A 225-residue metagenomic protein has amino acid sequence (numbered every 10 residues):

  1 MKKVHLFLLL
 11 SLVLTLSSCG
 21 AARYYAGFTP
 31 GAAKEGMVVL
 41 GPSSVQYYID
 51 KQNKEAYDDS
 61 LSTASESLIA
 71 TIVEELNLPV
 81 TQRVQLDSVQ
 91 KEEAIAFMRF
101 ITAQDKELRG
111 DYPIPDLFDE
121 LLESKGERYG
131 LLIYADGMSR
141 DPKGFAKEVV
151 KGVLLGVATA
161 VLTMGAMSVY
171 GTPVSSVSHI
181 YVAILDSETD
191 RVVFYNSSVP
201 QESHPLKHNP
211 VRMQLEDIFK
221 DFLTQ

Functional and structural regions predicted by a protein language model:
M1-L8: Bacterial N-terminal signal peptides that target proteins for export
K3, G20-A21, E93-A96: A general marker of short, structured functional hotspots
L6, Y25-A26, D58, G130 (+1 more regions): Compositionally biased, intrinsically disordered low-complexity regions enriched in proline and serine
S11-L12: Repetitive helical segments and hydrophobic/amphipathic motifs
T15-S18: C-terminal motif of bacterial Sec signal peptides marking the signal peptidase cleavage site
G20-I49, S124-G126, G137-Q225: C-terminal/domain-edge helix-coil "capping" segments
K51-G137, Y195-N196: N-terminal segment of the mature soluble domain
